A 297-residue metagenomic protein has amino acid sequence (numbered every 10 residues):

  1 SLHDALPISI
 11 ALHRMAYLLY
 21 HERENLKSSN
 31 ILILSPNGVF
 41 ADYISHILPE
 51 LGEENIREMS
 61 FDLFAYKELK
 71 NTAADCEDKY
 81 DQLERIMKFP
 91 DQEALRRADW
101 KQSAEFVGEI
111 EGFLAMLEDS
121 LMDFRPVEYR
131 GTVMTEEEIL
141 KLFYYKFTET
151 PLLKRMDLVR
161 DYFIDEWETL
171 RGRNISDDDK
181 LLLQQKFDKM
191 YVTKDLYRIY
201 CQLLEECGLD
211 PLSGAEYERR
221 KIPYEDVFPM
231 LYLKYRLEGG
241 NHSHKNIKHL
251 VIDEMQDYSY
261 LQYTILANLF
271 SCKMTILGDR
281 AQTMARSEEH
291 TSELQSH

Functional and structural regions predicted by a protein language model:
L2-L6, H290-S296: Short, small-residue-biased leader/transition segments that mark boundaries at the very start of proteins
P7-L18, Y263: Motif I (Walker A/P-loop) of helicase-class P-loop NTPases
A11, L34, L277: Conserved D-loop beta-strand region of ABC ATPase nucleotide-binding domains
A16, Q256-S259, A281-Q282: Catalytic acidic motif of RecA-like/P-loop NTPases
L19-L250, D257-I265: Alpha-helical nucleic-acid-binding subdomain of P-loop helicases immediately C-terminal to the Walker A/P-loop
F61-F64, R280, H297: Short, solvent-exposed coil/turn elements at secondary-structure transition points
L250-I252, L277: Hydrophobic residues in beta-strands of the RecA-like P-loop NTPase core, especially within AAA+ ATPase
A267-S292: Conserved RecA-like helicase ATPase core segment that couples NTP binding/hydrolysis to strand translocation
